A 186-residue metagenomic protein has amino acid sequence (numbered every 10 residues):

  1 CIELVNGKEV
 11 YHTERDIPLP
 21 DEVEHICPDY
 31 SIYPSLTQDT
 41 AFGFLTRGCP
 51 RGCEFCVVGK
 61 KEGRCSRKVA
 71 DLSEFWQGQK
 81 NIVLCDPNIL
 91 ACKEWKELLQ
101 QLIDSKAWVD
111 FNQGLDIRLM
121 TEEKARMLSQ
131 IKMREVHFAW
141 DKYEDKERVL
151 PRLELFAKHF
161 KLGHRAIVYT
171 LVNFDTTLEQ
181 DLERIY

Functional and structural regions predicted by a protein language model:
C1-T40: Glycine-rich beta-alpha loop elements in corrinoid/cobalamin-binding modules across cobalamin-dependent enzymes
N6-E9, T13, L19, A125-E135 (+1 more regions): Structural recognition of alpha->loop->beta junctions
R15-I17, D29-S31, C49, G59 (+1 more regions): Short, flexible active-site-adjacent loop segments at beta-strand->alpha-helix junctions, enriched in small/polar
P18-C27, E54, M120-T121, K146-R148: Short, charged, surface-exposed secondary-structure boundary motifs
P18-D21, G52, E62-R64, A91-K93 (+1 more regions): Short catalytic/ligand-binding loop motif for oxyanion handling, primarily in non-cytosolic enzymes, centered on
T37-S73: Canonical Radical SAM [4Fe-4S] cluster-binding loop centered on the CxxxCxxC motif and its immediate flanking residues
E74-F174: Conserved SAM/AdoMet-binding glycine-rich loop
F174-Y186: Catalytic cores of alpha/beta
